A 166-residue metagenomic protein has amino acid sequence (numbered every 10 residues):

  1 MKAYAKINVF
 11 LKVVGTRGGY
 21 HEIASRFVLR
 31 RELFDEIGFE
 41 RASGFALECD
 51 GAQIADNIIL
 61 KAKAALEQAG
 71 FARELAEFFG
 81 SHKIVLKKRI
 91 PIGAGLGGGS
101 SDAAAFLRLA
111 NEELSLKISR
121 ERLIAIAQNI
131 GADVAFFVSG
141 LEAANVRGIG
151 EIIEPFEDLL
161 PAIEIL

Functional and structural regions predicted by a protein language model:
M1-H82: N-terminal beta-alpha supersecondary unit
K2, N8-R26, L116-L166: ATP-dependent small-molecule kinase catalytic core of the GHMP/sugar-kinase superfamily and closely related
I37-F39, L86, A144-V146: Broad, structure-driven detector of short, well-ordered beta-strand segments within folded domains
N57-A64, A104, R108, A125: N-terminal, well-ordered alpha-helical segments
K63-L66, G70, K88-I90, S100 (+2 more regions): Generic hydrophobic/packing signal
G70-K83, L109-I130: Phosphate-handling active-site elements
H82-G95: Short pre-catalytic strand/loop immediately N-terminal to key active-site residues, enriched for Gly-Thr
A94-R122, F136-V138: DPxDG-like acidic metal-binding loop motif
